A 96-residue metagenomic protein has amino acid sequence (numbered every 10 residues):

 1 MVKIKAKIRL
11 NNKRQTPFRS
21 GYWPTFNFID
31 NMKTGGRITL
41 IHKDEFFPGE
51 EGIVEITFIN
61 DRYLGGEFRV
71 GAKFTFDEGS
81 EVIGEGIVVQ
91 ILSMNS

Functional and structural regions predicted by a protein language model:
M1-S96: C-terminal effector/interaction modules appended to NTPase cores
